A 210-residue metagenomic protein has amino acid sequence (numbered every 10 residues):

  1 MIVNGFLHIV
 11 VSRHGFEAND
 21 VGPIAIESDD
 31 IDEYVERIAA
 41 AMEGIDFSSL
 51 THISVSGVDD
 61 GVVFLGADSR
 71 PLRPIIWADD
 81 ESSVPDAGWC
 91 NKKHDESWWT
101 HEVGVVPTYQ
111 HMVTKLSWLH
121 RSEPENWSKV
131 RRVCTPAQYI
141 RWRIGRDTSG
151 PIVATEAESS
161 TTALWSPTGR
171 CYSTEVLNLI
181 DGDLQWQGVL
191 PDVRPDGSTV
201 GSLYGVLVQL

Functional and structural regions predicted by a protein language model:
M1-P74, H101, K129, Q187 (+2 more regions): N-terminal glycine/serine-rich phosphate-binding loop of ATP-dependent small-molecule kinases, especially carbohydrate
Y34, I38, S83, M112: Conserved donor sugar-nucleotide recognition element shared by glycan-biosynthetic enzymes
G44-I45, K92-W98: Conserved FAD-binding subdomain of flavin-dependent enzymes
I53, D80, L119: Residue-level signal for inorganic ion chemistry
D59, G66, E81-S82, G197-V200: Acidic, glycine-rich active-site loops and adjacent beta-strand->loop/helix elements that engage anionic groups
S69-S82, S160-L164: A charged helix-plus-loop insertion that forms the helical arch/lid used to bind and gate nucleic-acid substrates
D79-D95: Short alpha-helix plus adjacent loop in nuclease-associated cores
W99-L210: Gly/Ser/Thr-rich active-site cleft segment
